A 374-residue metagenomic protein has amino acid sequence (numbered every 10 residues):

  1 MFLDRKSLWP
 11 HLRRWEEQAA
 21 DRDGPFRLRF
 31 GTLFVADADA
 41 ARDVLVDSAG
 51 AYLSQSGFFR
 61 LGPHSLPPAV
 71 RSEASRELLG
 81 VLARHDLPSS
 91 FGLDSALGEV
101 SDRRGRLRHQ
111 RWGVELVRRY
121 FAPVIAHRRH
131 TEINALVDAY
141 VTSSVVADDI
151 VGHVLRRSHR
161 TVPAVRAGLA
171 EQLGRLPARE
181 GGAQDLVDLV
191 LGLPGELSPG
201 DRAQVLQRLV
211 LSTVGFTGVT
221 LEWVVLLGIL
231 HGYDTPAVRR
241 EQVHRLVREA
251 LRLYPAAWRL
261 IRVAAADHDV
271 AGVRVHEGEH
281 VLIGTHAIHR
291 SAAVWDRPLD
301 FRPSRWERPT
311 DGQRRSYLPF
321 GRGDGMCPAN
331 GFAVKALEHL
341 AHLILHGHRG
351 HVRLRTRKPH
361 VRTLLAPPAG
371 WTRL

Functional and structural regions predicted by a protein language model:
M1-L61: N-terminal membrane-proximal hinge/A-helix region immediately C-terminal to the signal-anchor transmembrane segment
L3-Q18, V238-V273: Conserved cytochrome P450 K-helix E-x-x-R motif and the immediately C-terminal K′/meander segment
R27-F30, P88-R119, E132-A135, V151-G168: Cytochrome P450
L33-F34, A38-D39, V46-L93, H109 (+1 more regions): Cytochrome P450
A126, E132-G200: Cytochrome P450 catalytic core segment centered on helix I
L189-E241, A250, L337: Central I-helix of cytochrome P450 enzymes
G284-T310, F320: Conserved cytochrome P450 K-helix/beta-meander segment immediately N-terminal to the heme-binding cysteine loop
E307-A366: Cytochrome P450 heme-thiolate "Cys pocket" and heme-binding signature region
